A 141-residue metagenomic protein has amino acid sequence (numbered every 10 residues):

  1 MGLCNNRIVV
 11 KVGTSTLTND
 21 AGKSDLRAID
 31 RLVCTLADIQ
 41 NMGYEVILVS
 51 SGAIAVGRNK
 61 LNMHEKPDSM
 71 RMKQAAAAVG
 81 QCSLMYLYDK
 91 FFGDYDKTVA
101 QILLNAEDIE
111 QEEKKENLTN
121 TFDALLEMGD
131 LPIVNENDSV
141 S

Functional and structural regions predicted by a protein language model:
M1-S141: Nucleotide/pyrophosphate-binding catalytic subdomain
